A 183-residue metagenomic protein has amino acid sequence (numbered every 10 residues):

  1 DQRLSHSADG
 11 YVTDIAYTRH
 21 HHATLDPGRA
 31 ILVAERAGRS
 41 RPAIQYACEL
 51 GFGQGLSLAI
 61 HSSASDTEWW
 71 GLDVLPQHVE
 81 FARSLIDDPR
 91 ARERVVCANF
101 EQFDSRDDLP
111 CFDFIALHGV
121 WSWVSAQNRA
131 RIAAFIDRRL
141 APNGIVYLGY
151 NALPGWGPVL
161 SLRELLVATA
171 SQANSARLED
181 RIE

Functional and structural regions predicted by a protein language model:
A8-Q45: Conserved alpha-helix/loop element of class I SAM-dependent methyltransferases that forms part of the SAM/SAH-binding
A43-G53, W70: Conserved class I S-adenosyl-L-methionine
Q54-D66: Conserved SAM-binding loop of SAM-dependent methyltransferases across substrates and taxa, primarily the Class I
L75: Conserved SAM/SAH-binding beta-strand->alpha-helix loop
R90-Q102: Conserved SAM-binding strand-loop segment of SAM-dependent methyltransferases
S105-F114: A short acidic, Gly/Pro-enriched loop at the edge of an enzyme's catalytic core that lines a small-molecule cofactor
A130-P142: A short glycine-rich, Lys/Arg-flanked "PGG" loop and its adjoining helix->strand segment in the class I
Y147-N174: Conserved class I S-adenosyl-L-methionine
